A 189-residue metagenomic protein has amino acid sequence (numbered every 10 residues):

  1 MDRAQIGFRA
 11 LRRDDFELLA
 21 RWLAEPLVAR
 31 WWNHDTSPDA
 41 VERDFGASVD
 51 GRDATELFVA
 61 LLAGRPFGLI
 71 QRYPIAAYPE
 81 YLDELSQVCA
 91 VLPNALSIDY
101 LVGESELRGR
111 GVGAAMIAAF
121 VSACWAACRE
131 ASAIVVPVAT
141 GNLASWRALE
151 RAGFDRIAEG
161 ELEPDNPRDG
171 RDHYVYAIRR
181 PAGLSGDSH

Functional and structural regions predicted by a protein language model:
M1-D2, L11-D15, P66-H189: Acyl-donor (CoA/ACP) binding surface of acyl/acetyltransferases
M1-R3, A10-G46, L184-H189: A short, well-structured alpha-helix characteristic of acyl/acetyltransferase catalytic modules
I6, E56, S132-I134: Residue-level recognition of the N-termini of beta-strands and the immediately preceding loop/turn
A20, V49-D50, W125: N-terminal cationic-hydrophobic initiation segments that often serve targeting/anchoring roles
D35-T36, L57, V136, D165: Sparse recognition of residues in long alpha-helices and their boundaries
A47-V59, G68, Y78-P79: A short helix-loop-beta-strand connector motif used in the catalytic cores of GNAT acetyltransferases and, in some
